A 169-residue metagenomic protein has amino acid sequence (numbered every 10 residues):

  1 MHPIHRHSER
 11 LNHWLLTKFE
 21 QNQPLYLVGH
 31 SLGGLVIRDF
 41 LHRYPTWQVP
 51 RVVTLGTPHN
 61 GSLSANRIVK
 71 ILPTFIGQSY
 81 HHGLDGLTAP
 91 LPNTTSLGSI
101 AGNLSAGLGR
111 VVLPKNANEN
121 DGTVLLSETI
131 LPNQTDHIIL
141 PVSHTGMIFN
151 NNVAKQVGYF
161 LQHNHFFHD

Functional and structural regions predicted by a protein language model:
M1-S96, V112-N116: Serine-dependent carboxylesterase/thioesterase catalytic core of lipase-like alpha/beta-hydrolase/SGNH enzymes
N93-D169: C-terminal catalytic-base region of ester-bond hydrolases, centering on the histidine of the charge-relay
